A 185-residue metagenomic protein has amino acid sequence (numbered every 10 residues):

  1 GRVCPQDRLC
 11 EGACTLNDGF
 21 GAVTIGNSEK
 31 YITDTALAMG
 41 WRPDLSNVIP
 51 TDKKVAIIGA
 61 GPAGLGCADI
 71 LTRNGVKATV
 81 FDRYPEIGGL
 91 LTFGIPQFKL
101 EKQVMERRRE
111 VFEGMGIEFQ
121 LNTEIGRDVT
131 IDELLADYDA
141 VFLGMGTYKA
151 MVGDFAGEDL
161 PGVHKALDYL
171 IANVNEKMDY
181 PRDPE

Functional and structural regions predicted by a protein language model:
G1-V48, E113, L121, I131-P181: Glycine/serine-rich phosphate-binding loop and adjoining beta1-alpha1 elements at the start of nucleotide-handling
R2, Q6, G19-T24, G59 (+4 more regions): Catalytic cores of large soluble enzymes that bind and process phosphate-bearing ligands
S28, L90-D139: N-terminal Rossmann-like dinucleotide/flavin-binding domain of flavoprotein oxidoreductases that bind FAD/FMN
I49-D52, P184-E185: Short helix-loop-beta connector
I57-F81, Q120-T130, K149-M151, Y169-E185: Rossmann-like dinucleotide/flavin-binding elements
D69-I70, T92-F93, G153-G157: Short amphipathic alpha-helical segments
V76-T92: Glycine-rich FAD pyrophosphate-binding loop
